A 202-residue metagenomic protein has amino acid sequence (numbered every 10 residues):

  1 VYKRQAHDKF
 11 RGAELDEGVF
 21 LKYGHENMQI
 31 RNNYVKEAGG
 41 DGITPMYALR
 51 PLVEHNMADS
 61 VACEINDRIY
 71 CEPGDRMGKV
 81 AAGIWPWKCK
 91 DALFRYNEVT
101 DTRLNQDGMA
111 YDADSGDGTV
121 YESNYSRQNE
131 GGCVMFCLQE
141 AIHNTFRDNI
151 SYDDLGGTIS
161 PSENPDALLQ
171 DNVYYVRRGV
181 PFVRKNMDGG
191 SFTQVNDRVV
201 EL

Functional and structural regions predicted by a protein language model:
K3-F10, L15, K22-D41, L49-G74 (+7 more regions): Right-handed parallel beta-helix
P45, P86, A113, F136-C137 (+2 more regions): Extracellular beta-strand solenoids
A110-D112, N186: Intrinsically disordered, low-complexity regulatory regions of eukaryotic regulatory proteins
M135-Q139, G156-E163, R184-G189: Short, contiguous acidic/charged loop-to-helix segments that flank catalytic cores in large enzymes
P181: Aromatic/acidic polysaccharide-binding cleft in carbohydrate-active enzymes
